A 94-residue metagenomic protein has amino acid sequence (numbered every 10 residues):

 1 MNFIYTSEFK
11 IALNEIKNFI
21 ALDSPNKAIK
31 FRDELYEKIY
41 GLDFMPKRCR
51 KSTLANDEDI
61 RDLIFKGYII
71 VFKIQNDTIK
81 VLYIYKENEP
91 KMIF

Functional and structural regions predicted by a protein language model:
N2-I60, F94: Basic, Lys/Arg-enriched alpha-helical interface segments
F65-I69, K73-F94: Enriched for short, Lys/Arg-rich terminal
